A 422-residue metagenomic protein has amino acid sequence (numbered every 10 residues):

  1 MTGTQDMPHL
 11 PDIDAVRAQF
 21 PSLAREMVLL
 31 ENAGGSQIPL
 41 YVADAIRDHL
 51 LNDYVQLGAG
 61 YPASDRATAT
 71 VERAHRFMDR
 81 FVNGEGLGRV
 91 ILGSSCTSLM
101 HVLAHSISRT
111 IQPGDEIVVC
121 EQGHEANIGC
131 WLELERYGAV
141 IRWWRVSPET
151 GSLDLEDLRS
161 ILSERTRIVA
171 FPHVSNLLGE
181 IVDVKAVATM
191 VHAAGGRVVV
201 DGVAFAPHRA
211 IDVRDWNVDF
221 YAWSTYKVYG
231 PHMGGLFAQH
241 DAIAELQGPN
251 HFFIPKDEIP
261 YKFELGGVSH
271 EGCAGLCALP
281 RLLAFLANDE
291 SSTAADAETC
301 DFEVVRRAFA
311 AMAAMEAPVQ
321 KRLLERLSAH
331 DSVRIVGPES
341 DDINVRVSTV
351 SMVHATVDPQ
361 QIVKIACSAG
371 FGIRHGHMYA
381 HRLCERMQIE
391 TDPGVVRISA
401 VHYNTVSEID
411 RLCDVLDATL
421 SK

Functional and structural regions predicted by a protein language model:
M1-K422: Pyridoxal 5′-phosphate
